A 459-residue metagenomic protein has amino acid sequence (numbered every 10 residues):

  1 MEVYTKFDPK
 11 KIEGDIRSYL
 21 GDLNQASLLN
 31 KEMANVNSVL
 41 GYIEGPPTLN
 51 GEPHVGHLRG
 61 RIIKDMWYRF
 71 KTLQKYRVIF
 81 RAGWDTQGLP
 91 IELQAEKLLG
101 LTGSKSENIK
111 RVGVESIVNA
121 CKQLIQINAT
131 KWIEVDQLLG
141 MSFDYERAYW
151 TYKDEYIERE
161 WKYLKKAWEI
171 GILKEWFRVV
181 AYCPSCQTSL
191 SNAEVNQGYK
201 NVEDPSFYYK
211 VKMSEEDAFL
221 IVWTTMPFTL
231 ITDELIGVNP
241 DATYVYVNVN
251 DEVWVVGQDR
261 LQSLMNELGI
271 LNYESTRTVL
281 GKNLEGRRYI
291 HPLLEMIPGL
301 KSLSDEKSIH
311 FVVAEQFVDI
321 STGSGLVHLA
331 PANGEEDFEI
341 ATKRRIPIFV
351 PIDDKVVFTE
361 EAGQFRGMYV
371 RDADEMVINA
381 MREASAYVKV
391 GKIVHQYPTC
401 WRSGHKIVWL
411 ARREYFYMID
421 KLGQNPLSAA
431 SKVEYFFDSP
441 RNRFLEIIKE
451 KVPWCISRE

Functional and structural regions predicted by a protein language model:
M1-E252, A330-K343, P347-A362, A386-P426 (+2 more regions): N-terminal, positively charged nucleic-acid-binding surface of large information/translation enzymes
R59-G60, Y435-D438, R443-F444: Catalytic-domain carbohydrate-binding cleft regions of carbohydrate-active enzymes
R77, T232-D353: Catalytic alpha/beta core of large soluble enzyme barrels
G281, E285-G286, Q364-E375: A glycine-biased structural micro-motif
L294, M381-R382: Nucleotide-activated chemistry modules centered on ATP-dependent adenylation/adenylyltransferase
L300-S304, S308, M368-Y369, A373 (+1 more regions): Extended, non-globular alpha-helical segments
I320-S324, L410, D438: Short glycine-enriched loop/turn motifs at secondary-structure junctions
